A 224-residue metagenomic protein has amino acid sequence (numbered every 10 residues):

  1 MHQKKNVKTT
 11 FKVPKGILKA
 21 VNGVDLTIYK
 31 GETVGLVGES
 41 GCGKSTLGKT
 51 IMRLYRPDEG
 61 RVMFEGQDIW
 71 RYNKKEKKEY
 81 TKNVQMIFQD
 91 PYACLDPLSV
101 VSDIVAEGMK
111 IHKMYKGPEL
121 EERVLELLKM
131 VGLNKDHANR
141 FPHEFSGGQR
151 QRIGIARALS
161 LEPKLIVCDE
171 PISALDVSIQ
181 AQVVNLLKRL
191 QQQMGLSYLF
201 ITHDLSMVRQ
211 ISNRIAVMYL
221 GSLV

Functional and structural regions predicted by a protein language model:
M1-V224: ABC transporter nucleotide-binding domains
